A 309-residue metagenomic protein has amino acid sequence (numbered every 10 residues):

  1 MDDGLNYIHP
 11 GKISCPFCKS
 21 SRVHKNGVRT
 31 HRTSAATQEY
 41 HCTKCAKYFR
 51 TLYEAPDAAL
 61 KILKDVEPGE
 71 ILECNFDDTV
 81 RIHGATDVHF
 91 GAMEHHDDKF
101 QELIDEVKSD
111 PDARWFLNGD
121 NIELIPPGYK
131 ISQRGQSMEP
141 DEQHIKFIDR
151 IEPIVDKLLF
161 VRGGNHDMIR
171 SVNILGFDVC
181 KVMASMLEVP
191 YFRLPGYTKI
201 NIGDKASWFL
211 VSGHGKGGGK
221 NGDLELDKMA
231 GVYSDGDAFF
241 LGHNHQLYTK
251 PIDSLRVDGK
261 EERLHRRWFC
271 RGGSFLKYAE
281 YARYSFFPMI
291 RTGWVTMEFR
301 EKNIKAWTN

Functional and structural regions predicted by a protein language model:
P10-I13, S20, E39: Residues immediately within or flanking Cys/His clusters that coordinate Zn2+ in small zinc-binding modules
F17-S20, K44: Short, cysteine/histidine-rich loop/knuckle motifs that typically chelate Zn2+
R22-V23, F49: Cys/His-rich microdomains that often coordinate metals
N26-E39: Short linker/helix segments within small regulatory modules
E39, T43-L60: Short metal-binding segments enriched for Cys and/or His
I62-L72, F76-T79, H83-A85, F90-F192: Core catalytic region of metal-dependent phosphoesterases/phosphodiesterases, especially metallo-beta-lactamase-like
L72-H83, Y197-L210, L264-R267: Beta-strand-turn-beta hairpins that frame and shape the catalytic cleft of phosphate-ester-processing enzymes
F209-V211, K216-W307: Conserved beta-sheet core of the metallophosphoesterase superfamily
